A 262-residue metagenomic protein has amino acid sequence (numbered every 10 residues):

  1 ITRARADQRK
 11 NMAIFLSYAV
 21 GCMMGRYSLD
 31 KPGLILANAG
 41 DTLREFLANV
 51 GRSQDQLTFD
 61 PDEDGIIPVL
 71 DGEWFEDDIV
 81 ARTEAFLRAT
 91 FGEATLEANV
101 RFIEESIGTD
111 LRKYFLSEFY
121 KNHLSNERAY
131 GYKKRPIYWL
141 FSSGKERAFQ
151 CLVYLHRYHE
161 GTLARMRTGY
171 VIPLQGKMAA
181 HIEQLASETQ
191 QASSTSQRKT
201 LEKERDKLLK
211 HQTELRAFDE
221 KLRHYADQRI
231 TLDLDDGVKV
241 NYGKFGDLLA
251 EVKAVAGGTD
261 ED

Functional and structural regions predicted by a protein language model:
T2-D262: Terminal accessory regions of large proteins
